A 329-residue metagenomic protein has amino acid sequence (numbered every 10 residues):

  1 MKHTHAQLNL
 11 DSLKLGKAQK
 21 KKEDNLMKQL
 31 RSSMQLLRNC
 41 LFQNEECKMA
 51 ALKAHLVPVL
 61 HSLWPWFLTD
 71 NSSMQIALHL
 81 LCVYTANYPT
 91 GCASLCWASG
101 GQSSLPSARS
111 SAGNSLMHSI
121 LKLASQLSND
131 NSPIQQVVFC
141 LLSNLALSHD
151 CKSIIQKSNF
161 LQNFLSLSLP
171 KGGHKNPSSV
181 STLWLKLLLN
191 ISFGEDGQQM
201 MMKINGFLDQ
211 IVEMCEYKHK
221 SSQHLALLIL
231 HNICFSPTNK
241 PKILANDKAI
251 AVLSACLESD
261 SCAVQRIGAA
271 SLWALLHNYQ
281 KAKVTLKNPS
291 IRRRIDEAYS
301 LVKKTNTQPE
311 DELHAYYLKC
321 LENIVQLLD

Functional and structural regions predicted by a protein language model:
M1, K48-M49: Alpha-helical solenoid scaffolds in large eukaryotic transport, assembly, and signaling factors
M1-T4, N9, K14-A18, L37 (+8 more regions): Buried hydrophobic core positions in alpha-solenoid tandem helical repeats
L10-L13, K21-F42, M49, K53-A54 (+12 more regions): Alpha-helical solenoid repeats of the armadillo/HEAT superfamily in eukaryotic scaffolding/adaptor proteins
E45-E46, S62, D196, D209 (+2 more regions): Positions in alpha-helical segments
K53-V59, S99-G101, N159-N163, G206: Amphipathic alpha-helical scaffolding segments
V59-H61, N87-T90, C151: Long all-alpha helical scaffold domains
